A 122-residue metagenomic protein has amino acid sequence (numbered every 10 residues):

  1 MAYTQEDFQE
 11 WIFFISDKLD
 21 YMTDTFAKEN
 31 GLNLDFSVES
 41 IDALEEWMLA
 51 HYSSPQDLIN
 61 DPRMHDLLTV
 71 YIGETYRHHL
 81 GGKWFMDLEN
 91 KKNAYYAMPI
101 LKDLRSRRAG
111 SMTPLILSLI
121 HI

Functional and structural regions predicted by a protein language model:
A2-P62: N-terminal low-complexity, intrinsically disordered segments
R63-I116: Amphipathic protein-protein interaction modules
I120-I122: Conserved small/polar residues in nucleotide/adenosyl-binding loops
